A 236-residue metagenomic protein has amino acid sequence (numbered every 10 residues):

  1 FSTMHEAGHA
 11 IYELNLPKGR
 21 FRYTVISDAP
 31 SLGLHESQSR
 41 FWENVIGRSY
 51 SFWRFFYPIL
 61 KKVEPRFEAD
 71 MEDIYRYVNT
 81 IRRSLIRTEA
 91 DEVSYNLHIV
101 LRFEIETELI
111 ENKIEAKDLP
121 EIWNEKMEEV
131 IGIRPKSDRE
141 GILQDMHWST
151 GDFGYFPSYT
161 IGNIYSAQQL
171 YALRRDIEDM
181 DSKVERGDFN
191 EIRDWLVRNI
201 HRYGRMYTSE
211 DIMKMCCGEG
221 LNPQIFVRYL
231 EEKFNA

Functional and structural regions predicted by a protein language model:
F1, D28-L32, E64, R87 (+8 more regions): Hydrophobic alpha-helical scaffolding
F1-N15, E36-R40: Active-site recognition of the HExxH zinc-binding catalytic motif
A7, V63-S84, T88-L101: All-alpha helical catalytic cores of prenyl diphosphate-utilizing isoprenoid enzymes
A10-K18, M71-T80, P135-I142: Active-site-adjacent bridging/hinge elements
K18-T24, D28, T80-I86, I142-G151: Acidic/His metal-coordination segments adjacent to aromatic residues that form catalytic metal sites in metalloenzymes
G19-R22, R48-P58, A116-K117, L173 (+1 more regions): Acidic/polar loop patches that form or flank catalytic/metal-binding clefts of enzymes that bind anionic ligands
S27-R66: Post-HExxH zinc-binding segment in Zn-dependent metallohydrolases
I99, F103-A236: C-terminal, non-catalytic "cap/extension" segments appended to globular domains
